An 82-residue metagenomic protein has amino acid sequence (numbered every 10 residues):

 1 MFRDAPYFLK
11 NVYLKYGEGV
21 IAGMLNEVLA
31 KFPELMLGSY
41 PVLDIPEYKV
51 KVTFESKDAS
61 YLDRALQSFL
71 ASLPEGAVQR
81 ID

Functional and structural regions predicted by a protein language model:
M1-D82: Non-catalytic beta/alpha edge segments that cap or flank active sites
